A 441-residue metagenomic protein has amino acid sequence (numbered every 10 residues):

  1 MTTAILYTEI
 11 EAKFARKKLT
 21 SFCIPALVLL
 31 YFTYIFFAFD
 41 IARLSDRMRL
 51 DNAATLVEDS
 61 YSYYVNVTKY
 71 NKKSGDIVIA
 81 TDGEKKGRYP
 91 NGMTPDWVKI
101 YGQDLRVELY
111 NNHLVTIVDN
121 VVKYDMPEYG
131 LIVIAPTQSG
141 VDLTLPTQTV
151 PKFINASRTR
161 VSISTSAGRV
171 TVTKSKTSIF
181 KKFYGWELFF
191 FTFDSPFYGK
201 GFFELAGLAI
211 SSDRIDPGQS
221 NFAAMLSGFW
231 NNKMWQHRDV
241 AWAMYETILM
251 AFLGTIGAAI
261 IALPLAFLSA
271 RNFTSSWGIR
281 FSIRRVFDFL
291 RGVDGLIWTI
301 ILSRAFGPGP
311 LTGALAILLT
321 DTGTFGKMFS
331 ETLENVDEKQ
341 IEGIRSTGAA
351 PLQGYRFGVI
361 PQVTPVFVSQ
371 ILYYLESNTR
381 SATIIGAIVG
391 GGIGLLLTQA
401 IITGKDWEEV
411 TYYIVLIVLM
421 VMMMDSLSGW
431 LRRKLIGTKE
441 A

Functional and structural regions predicted by a protein language model:
M1-R238: Membrane-topology segments of multi-pass transport proteins
N52-D59, V389-Q399: Short hydrophobic, aromatic-rich alpha-helical segments embedded in or entering the lipid bilayer of multi-pass
W230-M234, R284-L318: Generic hydrophobic transmembrane alpha-helix motif, especially the helices
H237-S269: Transmembrane alpha-helix signature in integral membrane proteins
A241-L249, F287-L290, E376, T398 (+1 more regions): Alpha-helical membrane-interface segments at transmembrane helix boundaries
E246, M250, G386, Q399-K405 (+1 more regions): Pore-lining and gate-forming transmembrane alpha-helices of multi-pass membrane transport proteins
P310-G358, P365-Y374, S426-G429: Membrane-cytosol interface at the C-terminal ends of specific transmembrane alpha-helices in multi-pass membrane
T411-A441: C-terminal transmembrane helix and the adjacent membrane-cytosol boundary/short C-terminal tail of inner/organellar
